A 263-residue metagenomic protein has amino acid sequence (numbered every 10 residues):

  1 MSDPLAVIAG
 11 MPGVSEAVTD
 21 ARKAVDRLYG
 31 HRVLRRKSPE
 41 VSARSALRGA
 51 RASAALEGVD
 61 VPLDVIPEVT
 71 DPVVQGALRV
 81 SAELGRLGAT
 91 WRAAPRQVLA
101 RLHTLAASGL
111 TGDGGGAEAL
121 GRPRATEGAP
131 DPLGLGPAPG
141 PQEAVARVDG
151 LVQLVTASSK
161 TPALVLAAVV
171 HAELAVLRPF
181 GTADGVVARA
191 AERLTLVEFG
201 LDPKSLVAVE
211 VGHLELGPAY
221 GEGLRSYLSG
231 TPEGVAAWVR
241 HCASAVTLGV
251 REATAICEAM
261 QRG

Functional and structural regions predicted by a protein language model:
M1-G263: FIC/Doc superfamily catalytic core
